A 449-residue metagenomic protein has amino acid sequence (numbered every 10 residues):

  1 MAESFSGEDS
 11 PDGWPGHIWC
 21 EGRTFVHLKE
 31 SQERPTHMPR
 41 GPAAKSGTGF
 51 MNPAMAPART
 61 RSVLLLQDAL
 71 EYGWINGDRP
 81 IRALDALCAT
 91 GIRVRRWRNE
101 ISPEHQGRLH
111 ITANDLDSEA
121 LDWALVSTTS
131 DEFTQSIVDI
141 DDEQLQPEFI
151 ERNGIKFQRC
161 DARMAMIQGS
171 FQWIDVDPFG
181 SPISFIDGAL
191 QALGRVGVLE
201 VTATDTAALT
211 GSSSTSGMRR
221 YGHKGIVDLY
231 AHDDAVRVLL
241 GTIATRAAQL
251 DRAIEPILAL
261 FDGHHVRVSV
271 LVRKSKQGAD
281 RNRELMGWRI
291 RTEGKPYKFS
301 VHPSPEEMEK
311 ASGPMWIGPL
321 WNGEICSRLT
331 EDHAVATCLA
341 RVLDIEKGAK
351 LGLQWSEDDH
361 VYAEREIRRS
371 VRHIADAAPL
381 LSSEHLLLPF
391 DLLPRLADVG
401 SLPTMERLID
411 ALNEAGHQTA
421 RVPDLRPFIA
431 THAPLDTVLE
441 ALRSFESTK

Functional and structural regions predicted by a protein language model:
M1-K449: SAM-dependent transferase fold signal centered on methyltransferase-like domains, encompassing both Class I
